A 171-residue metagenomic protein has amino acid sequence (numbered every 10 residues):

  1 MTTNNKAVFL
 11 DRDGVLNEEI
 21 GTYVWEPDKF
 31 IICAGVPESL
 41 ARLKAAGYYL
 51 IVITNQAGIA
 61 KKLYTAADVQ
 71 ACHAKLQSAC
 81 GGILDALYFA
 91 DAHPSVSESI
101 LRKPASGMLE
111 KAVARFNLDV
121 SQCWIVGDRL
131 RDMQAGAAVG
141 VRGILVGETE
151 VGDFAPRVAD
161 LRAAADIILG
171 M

Functional and structural regions predicted by a protein language model:
T2-N4, A67-D85, P94-M171: Asp-based, Mg2+/Mn2+-dependent phosphohydrolase catalytic module
T2-Y49: Active-site neighborhood of HAD-like aspartate-dependent phosphohydrolases
F9-D11, I53, V126: Generic enzyme active-site microenvironment
L16-I20, I53-Q56, Y88-A90, E110-V113 (+1 more regions): A short alpha-helix capping/helix-coil boundary motif
N17-E19, K61, Q134, D166: Conserved protein kinase catalytic core
Y23-E26, K61, H93-S95, N117-L118: A short, structure-level motif marking secondary-structure boundaries and short turns
E26, F30, L63, S99 (+1 more regions): Charge-dense, low-complexity intrinsically disordered segments
V36, L40-H73, L84-H93, G136: Substrate-recognition element of Asp-dependent hydrolases with the DxDx(T/V) motif
